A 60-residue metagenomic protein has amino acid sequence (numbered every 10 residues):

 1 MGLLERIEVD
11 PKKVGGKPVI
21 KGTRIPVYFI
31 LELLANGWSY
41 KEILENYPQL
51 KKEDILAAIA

Functional and structural regions predicted by a protein language model:
M1-K17: Basic, low-complexity segments
P18-V19, Y28: A generic structural signal for short
I25-A60: Long, charge-rich, low-complexity alpha-helical segments
